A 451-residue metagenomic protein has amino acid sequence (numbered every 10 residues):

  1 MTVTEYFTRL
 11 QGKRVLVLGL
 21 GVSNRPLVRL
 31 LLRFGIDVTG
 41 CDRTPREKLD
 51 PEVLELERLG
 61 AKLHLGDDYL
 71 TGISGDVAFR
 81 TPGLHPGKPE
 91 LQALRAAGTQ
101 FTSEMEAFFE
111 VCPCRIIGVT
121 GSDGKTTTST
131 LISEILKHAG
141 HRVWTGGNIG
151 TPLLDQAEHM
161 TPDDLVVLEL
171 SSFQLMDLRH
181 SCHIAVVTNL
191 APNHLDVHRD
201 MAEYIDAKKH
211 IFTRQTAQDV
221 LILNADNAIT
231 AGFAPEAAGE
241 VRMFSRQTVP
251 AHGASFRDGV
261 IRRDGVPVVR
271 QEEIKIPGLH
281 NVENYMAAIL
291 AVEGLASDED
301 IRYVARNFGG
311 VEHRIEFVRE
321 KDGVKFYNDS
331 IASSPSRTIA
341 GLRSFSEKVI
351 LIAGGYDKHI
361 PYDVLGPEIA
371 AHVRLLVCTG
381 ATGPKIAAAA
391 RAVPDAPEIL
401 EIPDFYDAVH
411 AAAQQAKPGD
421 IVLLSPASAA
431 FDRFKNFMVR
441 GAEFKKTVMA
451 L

Functional and structural regions predicted by a protein language model:
M1-S103, A107: N-terminal leader/targeting and accessory segments in enzymes
V3-R14, N24-F34, R142, Q271-L375 (+1 more regions): Nucleotide phosphate-binding/pyrophosphate-handling subdomain across enzymes that bind or process nucleotide phosphates
G21, T44-R46, I149, D226-N227 (+2 more regions): Residues in the short beta-alpha loop(s) of Rossmann-like NAD(P)-binding domains
L31, A78, V119, N148 (+11 more regions): Residue-level signal for inorganic ion chemistry
R33, L70-I73, P82-A225, I229-E240 (+3 more regions): Phosphate-binding loop of NTP-binding sites
D37-T44, L221-A225, I352-A353, H372-A381: Short internal beta-strands
T39-R43, H64-D67, T102-E106, W144 (+5 more regions): Beta-strand->loop->alpha-helix junctions that form or flank phosphate-binding loops in nucleotide-handling enzymes
V53-L54, V364-D420: C-terminal helical cap/extension that packs against the catalytic core of soluble nucleotide-cofactor enzymes
